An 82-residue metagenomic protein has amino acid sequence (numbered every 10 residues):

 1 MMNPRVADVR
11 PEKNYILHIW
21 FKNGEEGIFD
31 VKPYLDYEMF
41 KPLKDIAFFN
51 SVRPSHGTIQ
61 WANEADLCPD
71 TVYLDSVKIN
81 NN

Functional and structural regions predicted by a protein language model:
M1-N82: Motif-centric detector for short Cys/His coordination patterns
